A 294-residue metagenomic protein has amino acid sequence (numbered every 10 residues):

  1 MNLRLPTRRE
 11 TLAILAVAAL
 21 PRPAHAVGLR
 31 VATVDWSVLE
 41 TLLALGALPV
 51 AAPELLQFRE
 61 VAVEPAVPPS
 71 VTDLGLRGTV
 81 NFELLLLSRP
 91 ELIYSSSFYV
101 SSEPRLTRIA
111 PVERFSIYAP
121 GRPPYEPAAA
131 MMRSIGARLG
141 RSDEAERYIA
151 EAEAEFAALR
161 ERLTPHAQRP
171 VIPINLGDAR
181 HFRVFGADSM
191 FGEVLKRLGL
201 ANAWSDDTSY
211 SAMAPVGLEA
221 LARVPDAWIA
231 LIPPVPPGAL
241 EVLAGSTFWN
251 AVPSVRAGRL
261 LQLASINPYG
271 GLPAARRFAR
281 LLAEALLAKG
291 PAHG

Functional and structural regions predicted by a protein language model:
N2-L5, E10-A26: N-terminal export signals
L5, V27-G28, S211-P215: A glycine-rich, coil/turn loop motif that links secondary-structure elements
L29-R30, V34, W228-G294: Structured C-terminal subdomain patch of bacterial secreted/periplasmic proteins
R30, P111-G177, W204, P268 (+1 more regions): Extracytoplasmic substrate-binding proteins
R30, W36-L84, S88: A short, structured surface patch at a secondary-structure boundary
D35, L39, L43, F82 (+12 more regions): Extracytoplasmic/secreted envelope proteins and their assembly/folding machinery, especially bacterial periplasmic
L39-A44, F58-V61, A179-R183, A239 (+1 more regions): Short, solvent-exposed loop/turn elements at domain surfaces
V63-A119, R162-Q262: Binding-cleft/active-site segments that stabilize strongly anionic ligands or cofactors
